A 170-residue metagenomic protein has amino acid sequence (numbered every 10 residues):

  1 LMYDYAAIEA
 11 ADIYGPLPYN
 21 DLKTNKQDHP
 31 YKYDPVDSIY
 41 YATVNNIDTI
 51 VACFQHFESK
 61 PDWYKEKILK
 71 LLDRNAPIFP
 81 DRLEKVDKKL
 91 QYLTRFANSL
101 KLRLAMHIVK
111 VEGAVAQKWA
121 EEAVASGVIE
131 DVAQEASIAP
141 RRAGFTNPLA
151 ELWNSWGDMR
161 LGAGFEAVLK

Functional and structural regions predicted by a protein language model:
L1-K170: Structured, solvent-exposed acidic/aromatic patches
